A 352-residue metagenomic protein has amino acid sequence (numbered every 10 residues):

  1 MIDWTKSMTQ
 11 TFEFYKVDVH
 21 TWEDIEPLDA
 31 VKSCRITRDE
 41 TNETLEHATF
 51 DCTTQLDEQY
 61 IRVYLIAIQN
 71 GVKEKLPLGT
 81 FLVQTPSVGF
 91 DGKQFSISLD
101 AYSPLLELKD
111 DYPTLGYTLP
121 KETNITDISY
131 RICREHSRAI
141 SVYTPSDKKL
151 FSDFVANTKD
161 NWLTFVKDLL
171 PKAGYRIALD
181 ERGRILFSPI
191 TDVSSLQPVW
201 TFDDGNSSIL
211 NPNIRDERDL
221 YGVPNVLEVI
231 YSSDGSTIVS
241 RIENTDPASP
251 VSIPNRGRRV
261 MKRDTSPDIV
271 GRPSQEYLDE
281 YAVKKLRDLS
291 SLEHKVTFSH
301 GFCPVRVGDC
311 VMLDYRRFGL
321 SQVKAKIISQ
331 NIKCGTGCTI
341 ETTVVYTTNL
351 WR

Functional and structural regions predicted by a protein language model:
M1-E13, K167, E181, P189-D288 (+2 more regions): Acidic, small/polar-enriched beta strand-loop surface segments
M1-T114, P171-G174, T201-E217: Assembly/oligomerization scaffold segments
I36, N42, A156-N157, V305: Hydrophobic beta-strand core residues of beta-sandwich domains
I36-T54, Q94-L105, V229, S290-S299 (+2 more regions): Oligomerization/assembly interface segments of phage tail-like spikes and tubes
A48-F50, A101, L115-S141, N157-E181 (+4 more regions): Amphipathic, non-transmembrane alpha-helical segments in extracytoplasmic/periplasmic proteins
L65, T114-L119, F202-N206, N244-D246 (+1 more regions): Short intrinsically disordered coil segments
E74, K93-F95, D180, V307 (+1 more regions): Short glycine/proline-enriched turns and hinge-like loops at secondary-structure junctions
D91-L108, T144-V223: Short beta-strand-centered interaction patches in the first periplasmic/extracellular domains of large envelope
